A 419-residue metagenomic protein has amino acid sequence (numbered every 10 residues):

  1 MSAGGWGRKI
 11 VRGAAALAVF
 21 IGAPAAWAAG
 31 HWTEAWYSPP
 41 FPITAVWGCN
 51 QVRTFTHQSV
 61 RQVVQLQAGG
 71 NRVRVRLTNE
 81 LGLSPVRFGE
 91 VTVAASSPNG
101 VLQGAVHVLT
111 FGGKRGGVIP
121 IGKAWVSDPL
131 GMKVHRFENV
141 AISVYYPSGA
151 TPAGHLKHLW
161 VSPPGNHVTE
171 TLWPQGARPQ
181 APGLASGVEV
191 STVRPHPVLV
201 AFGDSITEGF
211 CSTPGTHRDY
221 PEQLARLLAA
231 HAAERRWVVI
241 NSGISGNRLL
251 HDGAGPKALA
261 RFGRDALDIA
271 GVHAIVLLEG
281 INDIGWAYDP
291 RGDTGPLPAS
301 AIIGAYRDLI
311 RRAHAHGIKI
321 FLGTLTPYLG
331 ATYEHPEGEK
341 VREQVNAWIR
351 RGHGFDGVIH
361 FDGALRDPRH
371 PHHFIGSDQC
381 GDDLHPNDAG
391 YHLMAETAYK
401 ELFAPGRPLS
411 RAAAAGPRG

Functional and structural regions predicted by a protein language model:
S2-A14: Bacterial N-terminal signal peptides that target proteins for export
A14-G22: Bacterial N-terminal signal peptides
A25-F202, S212-P214, A233, F403-G419: N-terminal secretory targeting modules
W36, T56-Q62, L77, P85 (+6 more regions): Conserved SGNH/GDSL esterase-like catalytic core that processes O-acyl groups on lipids and polysaccharides
L259, G285, L325-R418: Catalytic His-Asp segment of secreted/periplasmic serine-dependent ester chemistry enzymes
Y306-H314: Surface-exposed amphipathic alpha-helices with a cationic face
